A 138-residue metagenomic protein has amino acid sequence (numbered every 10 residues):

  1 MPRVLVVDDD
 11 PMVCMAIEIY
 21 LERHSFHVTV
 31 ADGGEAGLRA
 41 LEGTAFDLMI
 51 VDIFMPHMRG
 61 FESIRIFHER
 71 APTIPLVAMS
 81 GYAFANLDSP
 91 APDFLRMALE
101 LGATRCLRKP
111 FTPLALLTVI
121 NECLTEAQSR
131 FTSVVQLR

Functional and structural regions predicted by a protein language model:
M15-R23: Charged docking surfaces used in two-component/phosphorelay signaling
V30-R39, G60: Helix N-cap/capping motif at the beta->alpha junctions
R39, F61-I74, D93: Short amphipathic alpha-helix used as the core "switch/output" element in two-component signaling
T44-I50: Active-site beta3 strand of CheY-like receiver
D52, S80: Active-site residues of response regulator receiver
M55: Receiver (REC) domain active-site loop signature in two-component systems and cognate sites in sensor histidine kinases
E62, A83-R105, T118: Alpha4 helix (beta4-alpha4-beta5 surface) of REC/receiver domains from two-component response regulators
K109: A Lys-centered signature of the CheY-like receiver
